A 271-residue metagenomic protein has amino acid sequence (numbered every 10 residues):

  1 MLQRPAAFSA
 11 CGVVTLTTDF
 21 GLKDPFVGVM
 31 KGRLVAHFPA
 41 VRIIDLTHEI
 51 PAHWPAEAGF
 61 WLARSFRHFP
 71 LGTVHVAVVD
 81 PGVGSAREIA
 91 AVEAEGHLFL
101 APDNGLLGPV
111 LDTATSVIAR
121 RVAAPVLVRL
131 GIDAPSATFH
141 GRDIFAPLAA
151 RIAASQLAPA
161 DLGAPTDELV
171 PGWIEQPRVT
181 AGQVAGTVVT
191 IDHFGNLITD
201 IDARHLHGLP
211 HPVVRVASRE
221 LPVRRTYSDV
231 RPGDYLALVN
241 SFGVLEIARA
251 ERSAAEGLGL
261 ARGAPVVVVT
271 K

Functional and structural regions predicted by a protein language model:
M1-A86: N-terminal glycine-/serine-/threonine-rich phosphate-binding loop
G12-T15, V41-I44, T73-V76, I89-A91 (+9 more regions): Structural motif
P25, V29, F38, H53 (+5 more regions): Conserved active-site and cofactor/substrate-binding residues in soluble primary-metabolism enzymes
H37-R42, W54-E57, P70-G72, V76-V78 (+1 more regions): Active-site histidine-anchored catalytic micro-motif
H37-V41, S65-F69, T113, R151-P159 (+1 more regions): Change "in soluble alpha/beta enzymes" to "in soluble alpha/beta proteins
I132-D200, H205-G208: Anionic-ligand-binding alpha/beta catalytic cores of soluble enzymes and soluble regulatory domains that recognize
I198-G259: A conserved acidic, glycine/proline-rich C-terminal tail/linker
L258-K271: Surface-exposed interaction regions enriched in Ser/Thr/Asp/Glu that occur as long low-complexity tracts or repetitive
